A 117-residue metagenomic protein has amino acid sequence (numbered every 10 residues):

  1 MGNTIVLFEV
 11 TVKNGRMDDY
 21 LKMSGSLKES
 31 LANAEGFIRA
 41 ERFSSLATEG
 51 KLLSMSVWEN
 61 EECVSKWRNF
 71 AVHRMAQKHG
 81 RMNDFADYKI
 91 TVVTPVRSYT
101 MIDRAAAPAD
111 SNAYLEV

Functional and structural regions predicted by a protein language model:
M1-L52, E61-N69, D84-V117: Short S/T/G/P-rich N-terminal loop/turn motif that feeds into the first structured element of a domain
R81: Glycine-rich, flexible loop/turn motifs
